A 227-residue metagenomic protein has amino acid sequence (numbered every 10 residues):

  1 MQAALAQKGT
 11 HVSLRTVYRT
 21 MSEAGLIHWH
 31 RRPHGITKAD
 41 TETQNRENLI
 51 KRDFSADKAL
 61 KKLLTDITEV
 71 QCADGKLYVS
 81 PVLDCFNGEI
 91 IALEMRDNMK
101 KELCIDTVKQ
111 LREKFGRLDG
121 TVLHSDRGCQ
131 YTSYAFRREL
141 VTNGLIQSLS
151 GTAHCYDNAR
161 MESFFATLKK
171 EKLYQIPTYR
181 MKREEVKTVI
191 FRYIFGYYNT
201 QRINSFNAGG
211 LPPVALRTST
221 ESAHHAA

Functional and structural regions predicted by a protein language model:
M1, V17, M21, I50 (+11 more regions): Mobile genetic element proteins and their domesticated derivatives, centered on retroelements and DNA transposons
M1-K58, L211-E221: Basic, flexible linker segments flanking DNA-binding modules in nucleic acid-interacting mobile-element proteins
T37-T41, S125-R127, S133-Y134, L149-K169 (+2 more regions): RNase H-like two-metal-ion nuclease catalytic core shared by retroviral integrases and related mobile-element nucleases
R52-I91, D97: An active-site-proximal beta-strand-loop segment
Q71, G75, L93-G116: Active-site beta-loop-alpha junctions of metal-dependent nucleic acid enzymes, especially the RNase H-like/DDE
N87-L93, Q147-L149, Y174-I176: Short small-residue beta-strand/loop micro-motif enriched in glycine and branched aliphatics
V141-L145, K169-A227: C-terminal domain-tail junction helix/linker
